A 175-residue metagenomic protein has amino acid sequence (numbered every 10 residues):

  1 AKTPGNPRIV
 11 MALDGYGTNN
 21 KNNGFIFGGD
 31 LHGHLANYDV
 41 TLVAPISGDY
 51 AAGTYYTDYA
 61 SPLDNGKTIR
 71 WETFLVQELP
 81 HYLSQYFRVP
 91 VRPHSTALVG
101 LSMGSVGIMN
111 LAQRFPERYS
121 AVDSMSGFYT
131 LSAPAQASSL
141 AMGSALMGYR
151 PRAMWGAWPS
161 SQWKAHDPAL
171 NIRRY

Functional and structural regions predicted by a protein language model:
A1-Y175: Non-catalytic cap/lid and distal C-terminal segments of serine-dependent acyl enzymes
